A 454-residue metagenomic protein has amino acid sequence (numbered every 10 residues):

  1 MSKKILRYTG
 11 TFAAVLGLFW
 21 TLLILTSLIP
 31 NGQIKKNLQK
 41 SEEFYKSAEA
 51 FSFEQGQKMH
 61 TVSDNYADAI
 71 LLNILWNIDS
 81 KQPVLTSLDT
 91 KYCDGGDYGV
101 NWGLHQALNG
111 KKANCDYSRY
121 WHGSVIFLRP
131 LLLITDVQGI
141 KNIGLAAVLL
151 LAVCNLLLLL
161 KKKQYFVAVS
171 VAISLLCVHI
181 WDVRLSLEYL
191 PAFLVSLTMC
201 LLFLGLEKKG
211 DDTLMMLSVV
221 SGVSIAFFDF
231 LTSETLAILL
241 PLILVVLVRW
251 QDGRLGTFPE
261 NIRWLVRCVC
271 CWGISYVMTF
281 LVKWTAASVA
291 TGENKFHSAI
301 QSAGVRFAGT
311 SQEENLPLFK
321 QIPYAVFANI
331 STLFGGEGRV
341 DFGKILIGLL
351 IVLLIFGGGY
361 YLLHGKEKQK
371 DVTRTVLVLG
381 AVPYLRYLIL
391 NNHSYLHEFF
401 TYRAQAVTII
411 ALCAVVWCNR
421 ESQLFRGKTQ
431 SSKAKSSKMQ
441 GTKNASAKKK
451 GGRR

Functional and structural regions predicted by a protein language model:
T26, I262-L353: Membrane-lumen/periplasm interface segments of specific transmembrane helices in polyprenyl phosphate-linked
I126, A172-L194, G222-F227: Aromatic- and kink-enriched transmembrane "portal" helix at the membrane-lumen/periplasm boundary that abuts
I126-G144: Juxtamembrane segments of multi-pass membrane glycosylation machinery that transfer sugars from lipid-linked donors
L145-V169: Transmembrane-helix motifs of polytopic, lipid-linked glycan transferases
V178-W181, A226, G380-F400: Transmembrane-helix signature of polytopic, lipid-linked glycan biosynthesis machinery
M215-L242, W264-V277: Membrane-interface alpha helices of multi-pass inner-membrane proteins
G357-A381: Membrane-interface helix-loop-helix junctions at transmembrane boundaries of multi-pass membrane enzymes, predominantly
L396-C418: Hydrophobic/aromatic-rich transmembrane helices and adjacent perimembrane loops
